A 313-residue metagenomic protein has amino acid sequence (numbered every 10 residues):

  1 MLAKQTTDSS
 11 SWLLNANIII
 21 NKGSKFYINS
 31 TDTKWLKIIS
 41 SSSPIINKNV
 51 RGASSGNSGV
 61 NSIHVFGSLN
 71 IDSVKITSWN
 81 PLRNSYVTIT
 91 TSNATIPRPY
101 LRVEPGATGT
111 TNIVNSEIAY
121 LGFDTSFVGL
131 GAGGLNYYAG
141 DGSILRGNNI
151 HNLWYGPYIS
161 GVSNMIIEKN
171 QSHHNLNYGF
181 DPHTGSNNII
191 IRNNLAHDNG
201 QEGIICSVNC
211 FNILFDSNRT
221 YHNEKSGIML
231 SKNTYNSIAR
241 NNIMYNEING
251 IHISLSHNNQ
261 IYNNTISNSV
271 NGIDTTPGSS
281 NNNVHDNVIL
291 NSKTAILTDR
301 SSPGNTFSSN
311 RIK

Functional and structural regions predicted by a protein language model:
M1-E247, H252-N268, D274, S279-L290 (+1 more regions): Beta-strand/loop edge motif enriched in small/polar residues
